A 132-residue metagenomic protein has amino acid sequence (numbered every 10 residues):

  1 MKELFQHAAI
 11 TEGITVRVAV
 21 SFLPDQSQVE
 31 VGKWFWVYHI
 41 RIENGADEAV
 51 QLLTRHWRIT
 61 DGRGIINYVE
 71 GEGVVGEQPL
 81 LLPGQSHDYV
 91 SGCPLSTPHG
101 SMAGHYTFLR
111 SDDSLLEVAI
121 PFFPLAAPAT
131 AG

Functional and structural regions predicted by a protein language model:
K2-K33: Low-complexity, acidic Ser/Thr/Pro/Gly-rich terminal tails and inter-domain linkers that flank the onset of structured
Q6, P94-G132: Terminal connector regions
I14, V50, N67, S114-V118: Short beta-strand segments
I14, W34-W36, I40, L53 (+2 more regions): Hydrophobic core residues within well-ordered beta-strands of beta-rich domains
S27-Q28, A49, S96-G100: Short glycine/serine/proline-enriched coil/turn segments at secondary-structure junctions
I42-A46: Asparagine-centered strand-capping/turn motif at beta-strand->loop junctions
E48-N67, F108: Short acidic, flexible loop segments centered on an aromatic residue
N67-H99: Intrinsically disordered, low-complexity Pro/Gly/Ser/Thr-rich segments with frequent PxxP/GP/PP motifs and embedded
